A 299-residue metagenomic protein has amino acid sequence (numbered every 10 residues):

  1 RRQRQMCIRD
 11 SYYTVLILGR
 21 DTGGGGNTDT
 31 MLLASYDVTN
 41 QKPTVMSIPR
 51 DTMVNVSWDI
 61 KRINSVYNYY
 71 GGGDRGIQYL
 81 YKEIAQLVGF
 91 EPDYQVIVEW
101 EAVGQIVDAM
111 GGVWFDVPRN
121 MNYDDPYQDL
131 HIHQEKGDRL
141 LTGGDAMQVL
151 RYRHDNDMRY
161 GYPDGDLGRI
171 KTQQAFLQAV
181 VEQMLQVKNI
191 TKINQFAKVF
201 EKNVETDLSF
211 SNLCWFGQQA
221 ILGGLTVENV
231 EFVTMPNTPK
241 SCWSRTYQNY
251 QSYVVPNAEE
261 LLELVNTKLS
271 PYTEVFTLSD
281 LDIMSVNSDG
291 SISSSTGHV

Functional and structural regions predicted by a protein language model:
R1-Q5, R9-V299: Non-catalytic, solvent-exposed segments at the cell envelope interface
